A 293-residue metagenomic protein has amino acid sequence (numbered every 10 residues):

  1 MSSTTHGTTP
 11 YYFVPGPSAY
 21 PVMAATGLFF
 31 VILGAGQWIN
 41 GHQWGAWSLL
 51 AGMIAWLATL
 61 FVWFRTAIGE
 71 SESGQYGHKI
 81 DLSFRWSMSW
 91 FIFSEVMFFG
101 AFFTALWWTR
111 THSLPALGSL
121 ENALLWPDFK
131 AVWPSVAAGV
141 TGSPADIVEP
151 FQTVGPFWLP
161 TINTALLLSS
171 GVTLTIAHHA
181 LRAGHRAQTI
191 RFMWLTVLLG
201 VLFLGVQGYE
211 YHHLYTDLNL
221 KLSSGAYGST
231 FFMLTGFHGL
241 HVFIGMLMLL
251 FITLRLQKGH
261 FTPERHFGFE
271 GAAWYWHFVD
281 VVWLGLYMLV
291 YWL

Functional and structural regions predicted by a protein language model:
M1-L293: ...captures the hydrophobic TM-helix bundle architecture rather than a specific catalytic motif, and can also fire on
